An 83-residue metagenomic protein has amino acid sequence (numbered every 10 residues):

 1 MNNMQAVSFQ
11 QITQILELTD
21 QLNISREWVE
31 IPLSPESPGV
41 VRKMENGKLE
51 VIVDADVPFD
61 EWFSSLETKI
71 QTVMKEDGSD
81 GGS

Functional and structural regions predicted by a protein language model:
M1-E27: A metal-dependent hydrolase signature that marks the N-terminal structural subdomain at the beginning of catalytic folds
T19-Q21, R26-I31, E50, S65: Functionally constrained cores in energy, signaling, and assembly domains
I31-K48, D60: Catalytic zinc-binding patch centered on the HExxH motif and its immediate surroundings that defines zinc-dependent
K48-L66: Short pre-active-site segment immediately N-terminal to the catalytic Zn-binding motif
S64-E76: Active-site recognition of the HExxH zinc-binding catalytic motif
S79-S83: Post-HExxH zinc-binding segment in Zn-dependent metallohydrolases
